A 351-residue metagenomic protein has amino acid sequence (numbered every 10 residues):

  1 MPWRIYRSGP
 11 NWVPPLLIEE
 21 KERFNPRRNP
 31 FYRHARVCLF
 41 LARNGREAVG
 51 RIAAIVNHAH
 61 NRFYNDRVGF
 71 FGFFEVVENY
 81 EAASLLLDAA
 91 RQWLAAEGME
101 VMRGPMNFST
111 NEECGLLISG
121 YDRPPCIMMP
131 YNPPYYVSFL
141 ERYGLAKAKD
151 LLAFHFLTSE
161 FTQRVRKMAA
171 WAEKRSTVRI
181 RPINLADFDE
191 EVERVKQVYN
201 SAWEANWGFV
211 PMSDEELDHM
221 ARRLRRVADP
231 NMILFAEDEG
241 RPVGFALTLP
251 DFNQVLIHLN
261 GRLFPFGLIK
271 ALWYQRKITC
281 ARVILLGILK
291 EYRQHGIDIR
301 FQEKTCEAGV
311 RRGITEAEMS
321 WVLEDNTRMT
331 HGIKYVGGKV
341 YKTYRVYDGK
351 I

Functional and structural regions predicted by a protein language model:
P2-R46, I52-F63, P182-I288: A conserved beta-strand-loop-helix scaffold within acyl/acetyltransferase catalytic domains
I5-R7, F31-R36, A42-G50, V76-A82 (+1 more regions): Short, solvent-exposed loop/edge-beta patches enriched in aromatic
H58-N61, T110-E112, F161, H219 (+5 more regions): Flexible loop/turn segments at secondary-structure boundaries
R62-G144, L259-V336: Acyl-donor binding region in acyl/amide transferases
P130-G208, M232: Acyltransferase donor/substrate-recognition loop-hinge adjacent to the catalytic core
F156-T158, D348-I351: Short beta-strand-to-coil "C-cap" segments at the C-terminal boundary of structured domains/repeats, marking
E237-D238, A246-F252, I284-K290, F301 (+4 more regions): Active-site proximal loops enriched in glycine and acidic residues that flank catalytic Cys/His/Asp and coordinate
